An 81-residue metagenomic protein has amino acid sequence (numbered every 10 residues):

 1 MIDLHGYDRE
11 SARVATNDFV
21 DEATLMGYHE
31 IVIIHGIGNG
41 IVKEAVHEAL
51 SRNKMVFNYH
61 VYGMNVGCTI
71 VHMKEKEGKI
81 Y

Functional and structural regions predicted by a protein language model:
M1-Y81: Long, charged, low-complexity intrinsically disordered regions
